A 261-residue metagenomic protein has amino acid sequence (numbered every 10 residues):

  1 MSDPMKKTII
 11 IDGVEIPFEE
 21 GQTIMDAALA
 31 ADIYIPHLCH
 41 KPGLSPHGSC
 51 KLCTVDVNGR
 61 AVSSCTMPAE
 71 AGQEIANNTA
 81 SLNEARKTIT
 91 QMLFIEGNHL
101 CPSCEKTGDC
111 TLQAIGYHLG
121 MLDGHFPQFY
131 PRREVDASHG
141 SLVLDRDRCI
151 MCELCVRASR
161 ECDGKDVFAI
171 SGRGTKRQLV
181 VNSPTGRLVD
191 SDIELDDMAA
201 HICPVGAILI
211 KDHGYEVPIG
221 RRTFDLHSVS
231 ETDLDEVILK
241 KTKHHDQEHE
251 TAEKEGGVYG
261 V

Functional and structural regions predicted by a protein language model:
S2-V14: Eukaryote-biased recognition of intrinsically disordered, low-complexity regulatory segments
I9, V55, I208: ABC nucleotide-binding domain "signature motif"
D12, E20, H47, R173 (+1 more regions): Short glycine-rich loop/turn motifs that provide flexible caps or phosphate-binding loops at active sites
G13, K41, L144-D147: Aromatic-flanked redox-active Cys/Sec active sites in thiol-based oxidoreductases, especially the WC-centered
I16-E70: N-terminal cofactor/phosphate-binding cores enriched in small/glycine residues, especially glycine-rich loops such as
K51-L52, R60-V261: Fe-S ferredoxin-like electron-transfer domains and their immediately adjacent linker/connector regions across
